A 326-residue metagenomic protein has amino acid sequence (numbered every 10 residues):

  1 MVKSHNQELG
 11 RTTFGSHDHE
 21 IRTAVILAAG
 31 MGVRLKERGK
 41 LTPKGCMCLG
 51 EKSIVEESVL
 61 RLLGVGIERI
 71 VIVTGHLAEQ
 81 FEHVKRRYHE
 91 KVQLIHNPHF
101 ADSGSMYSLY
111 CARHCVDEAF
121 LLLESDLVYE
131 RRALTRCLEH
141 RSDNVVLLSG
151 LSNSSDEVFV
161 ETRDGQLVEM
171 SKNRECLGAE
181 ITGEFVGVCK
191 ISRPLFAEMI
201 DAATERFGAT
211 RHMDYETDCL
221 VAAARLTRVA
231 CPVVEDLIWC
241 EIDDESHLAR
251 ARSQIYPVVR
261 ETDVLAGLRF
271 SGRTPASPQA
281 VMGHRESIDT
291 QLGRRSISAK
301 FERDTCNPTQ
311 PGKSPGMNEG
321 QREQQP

Functional and structural regions predicted by a protein language model:
V2-I26, K52-F120: Conserved N-terminal catalytic core of the sugar/cofactor nucleotidyltransferase
E8-A24, T182-P278, M282, G293 (+2 more regions): Conserved alpha/beta core of the MobA/IspD/sugar-nucleotide pyrophosphorylase nucleotidyltransferase superfamily
L41-I54: Short catalytic helix/loop segments, enriched in acidic residues and glycine and frequently bearing histidine
G45, K91-Q93, R228-A230: Conserved beta-strand segments of alpha/beta enzyme cores
E82, Y88-V158, T162, G293: Conserved beta-loop-beta/alpha segment of the NTase-like Rossmann-fold superfamily that binds/positions NTPs
E130-F207, S287: Conserved core of the sugar-phosphate nucleotidyltransferase
S314-Q325: Short, intrinsically disordered C-terminal tails of secreted or membrane-associated proteins
